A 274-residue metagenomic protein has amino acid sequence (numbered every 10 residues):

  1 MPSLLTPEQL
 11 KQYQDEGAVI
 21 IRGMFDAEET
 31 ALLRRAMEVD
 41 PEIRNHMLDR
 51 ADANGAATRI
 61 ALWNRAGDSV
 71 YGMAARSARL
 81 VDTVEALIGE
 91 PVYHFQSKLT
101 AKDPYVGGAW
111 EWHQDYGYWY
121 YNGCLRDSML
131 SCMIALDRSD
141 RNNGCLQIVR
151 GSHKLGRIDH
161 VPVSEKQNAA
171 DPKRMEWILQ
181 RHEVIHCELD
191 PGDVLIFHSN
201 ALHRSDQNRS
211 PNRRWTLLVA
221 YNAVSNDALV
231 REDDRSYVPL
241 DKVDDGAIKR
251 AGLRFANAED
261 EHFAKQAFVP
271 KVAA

Functional and structural regions predicted by a protein language model:
M1-E16, I21-N122, V161, E232 (+2 more regions): Non-heme Fe(II)-dependent double-stranded beta-helix
I43, M47-D49, V194, A201-A274: Non-heme Fe(II)/2-oxoglutarate
E90-S97, G108-W110, S128-I134, G144 (+1 more regions): Generic beta-strand structural signal
K102, V149-G156, R214, A220-N226: Short edge-strand/loop segments of extracellular domains
E111-Q114, Y121-G123, N142-I148, R157-V161 (+1 more regions): A short secondary-structure junction signal
Y118-M129, H182-E183, L189, N212-R213: A short beta-loop-beta micro-motif enriched in histidine and acidic residues
N122-R141, E188, A220-V224: Short, conserved beta-strand element in jelly-roll/cupin
S139-L202: Double-stranded beta-helix
